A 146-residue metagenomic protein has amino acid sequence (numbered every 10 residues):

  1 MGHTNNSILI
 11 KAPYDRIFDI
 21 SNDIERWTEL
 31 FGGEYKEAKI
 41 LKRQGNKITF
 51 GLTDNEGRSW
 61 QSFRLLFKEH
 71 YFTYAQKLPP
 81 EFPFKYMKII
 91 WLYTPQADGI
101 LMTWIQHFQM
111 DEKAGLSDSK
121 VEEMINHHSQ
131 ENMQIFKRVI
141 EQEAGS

Functional and structural regions predicted by a protein language model:
M1-G45: Hydrophobic ligand-binding cavity/cleft-lining segments
M1-H3, A38, R64-F67, Q109-K113: Short amphipathic alpha-helical segments, especially helix-boundary/capping motifs
H3-S7, K47, S59, Y71 (+2 more regions): Intrinsic-disorder/low-complexity, polar/charged segments enriched in Ser/Thr/Lys/Arg/Asp/Glu/Gln
K11, L41, G51-T53, A75-K77 (+3 more regions): A structural detector for beta-sheet-dominated domains
K11-D15, R43, L65-H70, L92-L101: A short, structured loop/turn motif at beta-sheet edges
E25-E29, E37-F84, E131-S146: Glycine-rich portal/gate segments that line the openings of hydrophobic small-molecule binding cavities
L78-E131, R138: Beta-strand/loop substructures that line and gate deep hydrophobic ligand-binding cavities in soluble
